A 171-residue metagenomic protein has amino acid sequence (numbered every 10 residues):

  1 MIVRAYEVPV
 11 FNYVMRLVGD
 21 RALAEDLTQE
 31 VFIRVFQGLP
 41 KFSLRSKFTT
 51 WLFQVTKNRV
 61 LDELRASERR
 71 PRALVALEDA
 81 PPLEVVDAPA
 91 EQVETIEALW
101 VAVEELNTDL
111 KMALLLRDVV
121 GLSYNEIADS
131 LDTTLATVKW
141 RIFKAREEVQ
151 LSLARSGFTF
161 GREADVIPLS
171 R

Functional and structural regions predicted by a protein language model:
M1, F11-E30, L135, T159: Short, charged helix-capping/linker segments at alpha-helix termini
N12, D26-I33, S46-N58: Structural recognition of an alpha-helix C-terminal capping motif at a helix-to-coil junction
R16-G19, E30-K47, A66-E68: Sigma70-family region 2
P40-L44, Q54-V75, Q92, K144 (+1 more regions): Arg/Lys-rich amphipathic alpha helix in sigma70-family domain 2
K57, L61, L110, L131-F158: DNA-recognition helix of helix-turn-helix
D62, R70-I96, S123, E163-S170: Internal acidic/polar
R72-V75, A98-V101, L115, D129-D132 (+1 more regions): C-terminal edge and immediately downstream basic/flexible tail or linker adjoining helix-turn-helix-like DNA-binding
E104, T108-M112, L116-T137, L151: Helix-turn-helix DNA-binding module
